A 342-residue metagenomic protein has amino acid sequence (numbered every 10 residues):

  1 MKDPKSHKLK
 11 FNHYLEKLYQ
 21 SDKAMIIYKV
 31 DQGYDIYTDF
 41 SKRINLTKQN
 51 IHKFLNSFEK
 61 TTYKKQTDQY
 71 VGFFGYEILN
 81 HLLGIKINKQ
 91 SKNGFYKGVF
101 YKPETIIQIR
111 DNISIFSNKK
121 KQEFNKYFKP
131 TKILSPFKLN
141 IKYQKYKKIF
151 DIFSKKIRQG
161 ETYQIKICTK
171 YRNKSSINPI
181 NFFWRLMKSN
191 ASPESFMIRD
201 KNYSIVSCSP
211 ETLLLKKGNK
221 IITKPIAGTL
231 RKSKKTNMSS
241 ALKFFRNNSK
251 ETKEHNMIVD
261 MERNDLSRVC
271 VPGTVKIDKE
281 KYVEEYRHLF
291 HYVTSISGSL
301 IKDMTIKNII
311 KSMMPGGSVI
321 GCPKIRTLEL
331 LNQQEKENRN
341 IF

Functional and structural regions predicted by a protein language model:
M1-F342: Extended alpha-helical targeting/anchoring segments, especially N-terminal organellar/secretory targeting helices
